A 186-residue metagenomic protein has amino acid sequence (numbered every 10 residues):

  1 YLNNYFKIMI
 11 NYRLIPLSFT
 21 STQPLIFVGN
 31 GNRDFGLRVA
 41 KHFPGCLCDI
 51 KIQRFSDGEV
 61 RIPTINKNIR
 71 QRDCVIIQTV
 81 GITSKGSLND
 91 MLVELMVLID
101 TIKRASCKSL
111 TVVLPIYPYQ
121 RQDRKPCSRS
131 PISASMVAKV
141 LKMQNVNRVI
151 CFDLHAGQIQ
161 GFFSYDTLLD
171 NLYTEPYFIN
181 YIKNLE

Functional and structural regions predicted by a protein language model:
Y1-E186: PRPP-associated nucleotide enzymes
